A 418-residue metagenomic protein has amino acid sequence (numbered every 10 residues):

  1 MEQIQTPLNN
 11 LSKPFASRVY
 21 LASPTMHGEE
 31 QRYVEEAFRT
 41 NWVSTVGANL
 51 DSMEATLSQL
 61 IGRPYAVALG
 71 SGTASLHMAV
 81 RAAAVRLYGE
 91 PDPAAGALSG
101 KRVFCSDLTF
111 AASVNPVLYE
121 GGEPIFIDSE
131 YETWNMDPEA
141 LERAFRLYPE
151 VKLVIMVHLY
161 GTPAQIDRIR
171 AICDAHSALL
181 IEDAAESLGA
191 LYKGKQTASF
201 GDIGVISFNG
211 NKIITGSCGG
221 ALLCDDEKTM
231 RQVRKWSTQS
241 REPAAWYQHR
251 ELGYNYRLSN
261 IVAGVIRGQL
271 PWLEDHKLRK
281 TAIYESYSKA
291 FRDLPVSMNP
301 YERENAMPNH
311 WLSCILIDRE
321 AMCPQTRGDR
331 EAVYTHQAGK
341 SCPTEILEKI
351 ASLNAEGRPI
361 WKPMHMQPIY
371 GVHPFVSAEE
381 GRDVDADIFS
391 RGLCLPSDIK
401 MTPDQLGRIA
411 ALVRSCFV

Functional and structural regions predicted by a protein language model:
M1-V43, P396: N-terminal "arm"/small-domain region of PLP-dependent enzymes with the aminotransferase-like
V46-R102, P116-Y119, F126-D128, K195: Phosphate-binding glycine-rich loop
D51-A55, L60-A66, A95, E139 (+5 more regions): PLP-dependent aminotransferase class I/II
L108-V114: Conserved coil-to-alpha-helix start sites within the AMP-binding
N115-V117, I172, Q196, I261: Hydrophobic/aromatic ligand-binding patch that stacks against planar heteroaromatic rings of cofactors or nucleotides
E120, A175-H176, L353: Helix C-cap/helix->beta junction micro-motif
E123-T133, R358: Short beta-strand->loop structural element characteristic of the AMP-binding/adenylate-forming
E132-G216, A221-L223, K228: Active-site phosphate-binding strand-loop segment of PLP-dependent enzymes
